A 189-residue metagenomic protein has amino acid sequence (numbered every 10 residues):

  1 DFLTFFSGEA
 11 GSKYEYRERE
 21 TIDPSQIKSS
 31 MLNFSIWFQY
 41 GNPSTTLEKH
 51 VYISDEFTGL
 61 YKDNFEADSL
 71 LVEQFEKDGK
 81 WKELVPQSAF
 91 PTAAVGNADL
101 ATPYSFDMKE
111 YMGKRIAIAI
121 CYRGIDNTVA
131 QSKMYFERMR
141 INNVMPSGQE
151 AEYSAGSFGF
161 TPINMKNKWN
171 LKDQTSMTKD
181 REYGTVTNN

Functional and structural regions predicted by a protein language model:
L3-M31, D99-D107, Y135-F136, N188-N189: Short beta-strands within extracellular/lumenal beta-sheet-rich domains
Y16-R17, T46-K49, V129-K133: A short acidic (Asp/Glu
S25-Q26, E73, K77-D78, K109-E110: Polar/charged alpha-helical tracts
S29-P43, L47-I53, K114-G124: Extracellular beta-strand-rich recognition modules
S44-F90: Non-cytosolic beta-sandwich-type ligand-binding/adhesion modules
A89-F158, I163, M177-N189: Terminal, low-complexity interaction segments
L171-Q174: Eukaryotic intrinsically disordered, low-complexity regulatory regions
